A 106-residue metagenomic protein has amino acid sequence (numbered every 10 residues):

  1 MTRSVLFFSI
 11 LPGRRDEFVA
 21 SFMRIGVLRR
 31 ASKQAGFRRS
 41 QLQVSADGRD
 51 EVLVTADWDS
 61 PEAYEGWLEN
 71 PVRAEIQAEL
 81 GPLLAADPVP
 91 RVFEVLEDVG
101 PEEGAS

Functional and structural regions predicted by a protein language model:
T2-S9, R39-L68: Short, well-ordered beta-strand segments in beta-rich or mixed alpha/beta enzyme and ligand-binding folds
L6, E17-F18, L42, I76: Sequence-pattern detector for short linear motifs and compositional/periodic biases rather than a specific fold
S9-F22: Short, surface-exposed ligand-recognition loops at beta-strand->loop->(often short) alpha-helix junctions that present
R14-D16, E62-Y64, D98: Residue-level signal for secondary-structure boundary sites
M23-R38, D57-R91: An amphipathic, aromatic/His-enriched active-site/gating alpha helix that lines ligand/cofactor pockets
R38-D50, I76-S106: Glycine-rich beta-strand-turn "strand-cap" elements at beta-sheet edges
